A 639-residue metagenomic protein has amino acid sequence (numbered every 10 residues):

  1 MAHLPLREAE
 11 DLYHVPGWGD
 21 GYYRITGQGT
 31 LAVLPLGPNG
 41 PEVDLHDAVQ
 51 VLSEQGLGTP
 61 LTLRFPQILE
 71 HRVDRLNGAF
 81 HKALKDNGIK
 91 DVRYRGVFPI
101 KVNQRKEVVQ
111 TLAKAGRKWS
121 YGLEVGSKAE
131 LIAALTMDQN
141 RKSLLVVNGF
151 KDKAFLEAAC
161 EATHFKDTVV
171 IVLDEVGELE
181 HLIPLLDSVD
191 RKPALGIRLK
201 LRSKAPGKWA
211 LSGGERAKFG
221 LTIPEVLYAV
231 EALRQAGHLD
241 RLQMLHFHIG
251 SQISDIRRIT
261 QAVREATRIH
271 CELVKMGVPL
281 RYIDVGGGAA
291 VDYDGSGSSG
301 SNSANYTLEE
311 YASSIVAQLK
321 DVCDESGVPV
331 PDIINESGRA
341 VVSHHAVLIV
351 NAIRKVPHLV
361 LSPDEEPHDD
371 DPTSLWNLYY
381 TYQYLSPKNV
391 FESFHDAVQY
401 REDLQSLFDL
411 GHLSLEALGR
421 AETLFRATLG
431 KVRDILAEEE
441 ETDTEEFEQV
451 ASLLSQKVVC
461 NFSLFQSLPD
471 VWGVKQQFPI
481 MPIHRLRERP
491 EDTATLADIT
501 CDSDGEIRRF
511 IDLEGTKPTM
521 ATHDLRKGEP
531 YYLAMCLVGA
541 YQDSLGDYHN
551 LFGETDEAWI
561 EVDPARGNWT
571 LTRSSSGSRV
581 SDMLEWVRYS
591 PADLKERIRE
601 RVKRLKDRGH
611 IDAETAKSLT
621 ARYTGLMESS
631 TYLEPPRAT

Functional and structural regions predicted by a protein language model:
M1-G58, E561, W569, V580-M583 (+1 more regions): Conserved, well-structured core domains of diverse proteins
T26-Q104: Low-complexity, highly charged intrinsically disordered N-terminal segments that act as targeting/localization
T30, P38, I68, N103-R105 (+14 more regions): Short, glycine-/Ser/Thr-/acidic-enriched flexible segments
Q67-R75, Y228, E265, S314: A non-catalytic, amphipathic alpha-helix used as a structural packing/dimerization or gating element in enzyme scaffolds
G88-D284, V291, G295, N305-E310 (+2 more regions): Active-site-proximal beta-alpha core segment in soluble small-molecule metabolic enzymes
S203-G207, R281-G300, I334-I349: Flexible glycine/acidic-rich beta-alpha junction loops that bind and position SAM and/or redox cofactors in anaerobic
G300-I315, D364: Helical (often loop-to-helix) elements that flank the catalytic cores of nucleotide-handling enzymes
S314, K320-T639: Charged (often Lys/Glu-rich) extended helix/loop segments that serve as interaction or gating elements
